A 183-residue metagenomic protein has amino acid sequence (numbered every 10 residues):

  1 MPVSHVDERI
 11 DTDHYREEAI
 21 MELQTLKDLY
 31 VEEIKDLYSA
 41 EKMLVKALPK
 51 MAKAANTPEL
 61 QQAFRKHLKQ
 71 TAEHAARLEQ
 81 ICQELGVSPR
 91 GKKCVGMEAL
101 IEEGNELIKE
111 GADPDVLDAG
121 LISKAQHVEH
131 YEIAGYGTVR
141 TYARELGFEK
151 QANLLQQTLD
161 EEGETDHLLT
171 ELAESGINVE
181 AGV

Functional and structural regions predicted by a protein language model:
P2-V183: Amphipathic alpha-helical hairpins
